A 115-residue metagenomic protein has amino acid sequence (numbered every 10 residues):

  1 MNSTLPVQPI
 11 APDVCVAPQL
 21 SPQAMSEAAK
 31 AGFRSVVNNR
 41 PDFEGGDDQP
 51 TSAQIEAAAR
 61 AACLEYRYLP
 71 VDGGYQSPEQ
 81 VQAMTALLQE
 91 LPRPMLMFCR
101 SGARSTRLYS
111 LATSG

Functional and structural regions predicted by a protein language model:
M1-L96, R107-G115: Cys-dependent protein tyrosine phosphatase-like superfamily
C99: Short cysteine clusters
